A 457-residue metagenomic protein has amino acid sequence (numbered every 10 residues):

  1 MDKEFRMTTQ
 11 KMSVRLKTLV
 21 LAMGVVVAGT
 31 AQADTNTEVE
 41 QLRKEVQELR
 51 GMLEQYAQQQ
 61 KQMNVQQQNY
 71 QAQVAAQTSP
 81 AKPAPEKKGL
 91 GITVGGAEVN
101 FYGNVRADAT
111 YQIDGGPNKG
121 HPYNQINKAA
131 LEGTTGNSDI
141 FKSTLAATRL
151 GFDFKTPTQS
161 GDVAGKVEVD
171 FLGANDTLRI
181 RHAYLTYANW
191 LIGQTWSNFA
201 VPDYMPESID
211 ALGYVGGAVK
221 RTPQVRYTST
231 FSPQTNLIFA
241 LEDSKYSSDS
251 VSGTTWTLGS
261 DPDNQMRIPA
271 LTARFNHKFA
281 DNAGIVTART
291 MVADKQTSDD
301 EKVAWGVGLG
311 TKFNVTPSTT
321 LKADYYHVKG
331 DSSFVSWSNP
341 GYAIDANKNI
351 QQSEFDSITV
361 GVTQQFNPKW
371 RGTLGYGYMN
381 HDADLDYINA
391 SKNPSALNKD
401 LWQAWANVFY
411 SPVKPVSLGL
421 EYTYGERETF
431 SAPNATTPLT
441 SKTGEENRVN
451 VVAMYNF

Functional and structural regions predicted by a protein language model:
M1-A33: Gram-negative bacterial Sec-dependent N-terminal signal peptides
V25, G29-G115: N-terminal periplasmic/intermembrane-space "pro-region" immediately following the signal or transit peptide
K87-S247, Q265-A283, K312-V315, T320-H327: Outer membrane beta-barrel
G115-K119, L172-R181, D203-I209, S248-R267 (+4 more regions): Outer-membrane beta-barrel translocator domains and adjoining extracellular loop/strand segments of Gram-negative
D162-G173, A240-D243, I285-Q296, G375-N380 (+1 more regions): Transmembrane beta-strand segments that form the barrel wall of outer-membrane beta-barrel proteins
I268, A273-W402: Detector for outer-membrane/organellar transmembrane beta-barrel domains, recognizing the amphipathic beta-strand
A323, V362, L374, A406-V408 (+2 more regions): Hydrophobic, well-ordered secondary-structure elements that form the walls of internal hydrophobic environments
Y410-S411, Y422, S441-F457: Outer-membrane beta-barrel "beta-signal"
